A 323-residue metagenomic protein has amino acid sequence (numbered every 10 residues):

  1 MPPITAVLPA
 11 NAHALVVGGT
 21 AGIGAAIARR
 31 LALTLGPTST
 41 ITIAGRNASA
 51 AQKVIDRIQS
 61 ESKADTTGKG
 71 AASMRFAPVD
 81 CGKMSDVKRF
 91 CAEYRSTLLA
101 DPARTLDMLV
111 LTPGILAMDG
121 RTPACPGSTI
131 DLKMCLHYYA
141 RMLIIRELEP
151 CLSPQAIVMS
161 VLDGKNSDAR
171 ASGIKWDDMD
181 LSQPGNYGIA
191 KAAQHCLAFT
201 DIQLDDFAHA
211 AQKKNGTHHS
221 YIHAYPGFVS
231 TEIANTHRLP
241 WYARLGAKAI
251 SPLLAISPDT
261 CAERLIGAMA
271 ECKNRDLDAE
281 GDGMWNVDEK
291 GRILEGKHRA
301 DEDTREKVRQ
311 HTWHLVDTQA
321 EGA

Functional and structural regions predicted by a protein language model:
M1-P78, T97, D107, M179-A323: NAD(P)H-dependent oxidoreductase Rossmann-fold/reductase module
V17, D101-L116, M159-L162, I222: Rossmann-fold scaffold of SDR-type NAD(P)-dependent oxidoreductases
P78-R104: Conserved Rossmann-fold cofactor-binding substructure of NAD(P)-dependent oxidoreductases
G82, L132-A140, H195: Glycine-rich NAD(P)-binding loop of the Rossmann-fold in SDR/ketoreductase-type enzymes
R95-S96, L136-V161, D205-H209: Amphipathic alpha-helical dimer-interface segment in Rossmann-like NAD(P)H-dependent oxidoreductases
T105-L106, C151-I174, G216-H218: Active-site loop of short-chain dehydrogenase/reductase
L116, N166-S167, G227-S230: Conserved sequence/active-site signature of Rossmann-fold short-chain dehydrogenase/reductase
L116-H137: Short alpha-helical oligomerization interface
